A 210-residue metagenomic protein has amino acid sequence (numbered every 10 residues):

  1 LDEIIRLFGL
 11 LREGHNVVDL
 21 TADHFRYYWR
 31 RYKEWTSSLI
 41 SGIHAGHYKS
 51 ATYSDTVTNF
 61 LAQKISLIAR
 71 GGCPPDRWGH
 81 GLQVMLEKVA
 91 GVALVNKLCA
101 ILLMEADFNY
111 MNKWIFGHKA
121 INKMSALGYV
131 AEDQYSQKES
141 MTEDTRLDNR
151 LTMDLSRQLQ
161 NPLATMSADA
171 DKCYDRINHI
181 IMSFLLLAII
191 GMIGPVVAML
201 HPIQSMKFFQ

Functional and structural regions predicted by a protein language model:
D2-Q210: Conserved pre-catalytic core of RNA-dependent polymerases
